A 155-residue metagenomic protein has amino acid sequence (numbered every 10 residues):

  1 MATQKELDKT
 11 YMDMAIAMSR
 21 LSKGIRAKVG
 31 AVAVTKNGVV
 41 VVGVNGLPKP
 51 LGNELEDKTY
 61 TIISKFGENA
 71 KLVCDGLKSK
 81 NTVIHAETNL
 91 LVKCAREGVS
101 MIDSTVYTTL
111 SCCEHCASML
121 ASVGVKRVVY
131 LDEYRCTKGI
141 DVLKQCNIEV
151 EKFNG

Functional and structural regions predicted by a protein language model:
M1-G155: Zinc-dependent deaminase catalytic domain
